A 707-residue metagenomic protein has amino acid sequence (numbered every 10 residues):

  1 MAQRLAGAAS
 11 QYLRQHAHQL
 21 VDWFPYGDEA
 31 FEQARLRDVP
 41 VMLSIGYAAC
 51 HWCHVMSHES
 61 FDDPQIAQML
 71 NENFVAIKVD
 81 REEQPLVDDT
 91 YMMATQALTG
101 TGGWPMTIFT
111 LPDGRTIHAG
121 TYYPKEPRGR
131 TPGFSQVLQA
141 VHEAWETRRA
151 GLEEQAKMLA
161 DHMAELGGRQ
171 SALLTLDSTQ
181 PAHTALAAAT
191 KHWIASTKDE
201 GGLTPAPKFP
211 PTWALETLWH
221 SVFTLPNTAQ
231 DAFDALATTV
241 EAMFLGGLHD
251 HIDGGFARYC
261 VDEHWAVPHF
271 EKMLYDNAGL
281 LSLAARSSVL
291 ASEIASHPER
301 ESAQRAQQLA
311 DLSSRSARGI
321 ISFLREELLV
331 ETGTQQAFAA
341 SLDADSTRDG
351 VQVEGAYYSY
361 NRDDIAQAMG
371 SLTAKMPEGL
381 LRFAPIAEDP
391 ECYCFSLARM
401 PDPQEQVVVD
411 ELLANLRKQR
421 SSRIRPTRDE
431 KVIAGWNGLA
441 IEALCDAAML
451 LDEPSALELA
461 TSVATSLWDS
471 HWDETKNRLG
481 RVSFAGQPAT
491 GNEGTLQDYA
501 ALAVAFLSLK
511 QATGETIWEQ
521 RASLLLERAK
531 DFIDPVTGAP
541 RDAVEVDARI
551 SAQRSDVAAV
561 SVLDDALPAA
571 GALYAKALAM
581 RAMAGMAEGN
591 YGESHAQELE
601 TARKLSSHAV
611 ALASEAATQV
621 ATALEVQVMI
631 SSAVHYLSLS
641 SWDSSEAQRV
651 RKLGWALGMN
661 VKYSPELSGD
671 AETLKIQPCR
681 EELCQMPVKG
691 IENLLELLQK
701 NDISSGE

Functional and structural regions predicted by a protein language model:
M1-A443, A447-L450, S607-E707: Replace the tail clause
P211, M273, N277, I433 (+5 more regions): Residues that mark the junctions of alpha-helical repeat units in TPR/alpha-solenoid scaffolds
V222, L281, S288, A310 (+8 more regions): Heptad-repeat amphipathic alpha-helical coiled-coil interaction surface used for oligomerization/assembly
T224-Q230, Q307-A310, L451-P454, Q511-I517 (+1 more regions): Short coil/turn connectors between adjacent alpha-helices in alpha-solenoid helical repeat scaffolds
A242-H249, S462-D473: Glycine-rich, acidic and aromatic/proline-enriched surface loops and short helix-turn segments that act as binding
A317, A456, G491-E493: Catalytic nucleophile-loop/oxyanion-hole region of alpha/beta-hydrolase and closely related hydrolase-like folds
E326-T334, D469, T475-A500, L507-S668 (+1 more regions): Long, polar/charge-rich, low-hydrophobicity segments
